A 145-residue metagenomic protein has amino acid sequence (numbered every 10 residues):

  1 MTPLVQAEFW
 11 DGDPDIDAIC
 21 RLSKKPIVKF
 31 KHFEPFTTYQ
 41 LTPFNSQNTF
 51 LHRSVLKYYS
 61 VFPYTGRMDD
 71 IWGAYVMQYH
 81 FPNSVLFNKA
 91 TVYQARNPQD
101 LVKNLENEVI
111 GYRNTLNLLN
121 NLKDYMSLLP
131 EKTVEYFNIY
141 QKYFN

Functional and structural regions predicted by a protein language model:
T2-N145: C-terminal catalytic/acceptor-binding lobe
